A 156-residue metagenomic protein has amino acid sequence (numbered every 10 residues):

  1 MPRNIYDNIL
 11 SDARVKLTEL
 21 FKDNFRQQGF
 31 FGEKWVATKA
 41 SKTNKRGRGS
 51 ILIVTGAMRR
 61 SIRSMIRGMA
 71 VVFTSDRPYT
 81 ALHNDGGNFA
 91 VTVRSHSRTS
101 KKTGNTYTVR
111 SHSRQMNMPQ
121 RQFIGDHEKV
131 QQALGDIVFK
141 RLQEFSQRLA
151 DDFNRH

Functional and structural regions predicted by a protein language model:
M1-H156: Short, Lys/Arg-rich flexible segments
